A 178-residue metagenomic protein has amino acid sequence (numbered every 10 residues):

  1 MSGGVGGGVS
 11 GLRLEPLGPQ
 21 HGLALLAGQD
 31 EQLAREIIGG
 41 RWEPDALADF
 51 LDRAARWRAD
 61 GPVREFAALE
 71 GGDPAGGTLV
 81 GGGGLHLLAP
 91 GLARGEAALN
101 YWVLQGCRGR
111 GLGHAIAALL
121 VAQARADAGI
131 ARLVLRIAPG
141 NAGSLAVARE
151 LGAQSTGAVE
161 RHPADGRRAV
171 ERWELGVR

Functional and structural regions predicted by a protein language model:
M1-R35, A68-R178: Acyl-donor (CoA/ACP) binding surface of acyl/acetyltransferases
A34-R53, R64: Conserved GNAT-fold acetyl-CoA-binding loop/helix
R53-R56, A158: Charged, glycine-enriched surface loops/patches that mediate electrostatic binding to polyanionic ligands
W57-G61: Soluble sensory domains of the PAS superfamily and closely related sensory modules
